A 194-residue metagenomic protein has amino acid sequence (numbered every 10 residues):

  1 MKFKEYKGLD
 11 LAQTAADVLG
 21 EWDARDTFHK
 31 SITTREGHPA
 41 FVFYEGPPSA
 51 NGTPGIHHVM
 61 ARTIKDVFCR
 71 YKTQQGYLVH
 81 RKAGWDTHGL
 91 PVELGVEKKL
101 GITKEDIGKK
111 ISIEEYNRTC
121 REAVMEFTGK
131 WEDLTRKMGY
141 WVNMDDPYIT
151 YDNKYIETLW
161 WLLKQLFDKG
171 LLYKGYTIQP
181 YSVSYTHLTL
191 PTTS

Functional and structural regions predicted by a protein language model:
M1-L188: N-terminal, positively charged nucleic-acid-binding surface of large information/translation enzymes
T189-S194: A short, hydrophobic C-terminal helix/tail in secreted or cell-surface proteins
